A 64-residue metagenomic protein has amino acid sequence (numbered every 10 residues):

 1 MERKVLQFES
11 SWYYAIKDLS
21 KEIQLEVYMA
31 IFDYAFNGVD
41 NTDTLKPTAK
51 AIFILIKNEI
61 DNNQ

Functional and structural regions predicted by a protein language model:
M1-Q64: Detector for short helical micro-motifs
